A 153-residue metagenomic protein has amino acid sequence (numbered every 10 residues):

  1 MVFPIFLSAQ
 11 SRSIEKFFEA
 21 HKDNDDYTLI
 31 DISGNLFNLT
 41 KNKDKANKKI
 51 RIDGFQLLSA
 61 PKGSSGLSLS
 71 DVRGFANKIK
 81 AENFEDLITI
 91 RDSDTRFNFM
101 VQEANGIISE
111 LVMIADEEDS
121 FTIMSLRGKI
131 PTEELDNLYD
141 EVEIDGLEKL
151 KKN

Functional and structural regions predicted by a protein language model:
M1-K16: Bacterial Sec-dependent N-terminal signal peptides
S13-V72: Early exported N-terminus immediately downstream of N-terminal targeting peptides
E15, L69-A76, T132, D136-Y139: Extracytoplasmic/secreted envelope proteins and their assembly/folding machinery, especially bacterial periplasmic
N24-Y27, S33, I50-F55, E82 (+3 more regions): Extracytoplasmic
D44-K48, K80-N83, S93-R96, E118 (+2 more regions): Contiguous interface-forming segments/domains that mediate binding rather than catalysis
D53-N98: Mid-chain, structured segments of secreted extracytoplasmic proteins
Q102-T132: A short, solvent-exposed beta-edge/loop patch
G128-N153: C-terminal partner/receptor-binding element of secreted or periplasmic proteins
